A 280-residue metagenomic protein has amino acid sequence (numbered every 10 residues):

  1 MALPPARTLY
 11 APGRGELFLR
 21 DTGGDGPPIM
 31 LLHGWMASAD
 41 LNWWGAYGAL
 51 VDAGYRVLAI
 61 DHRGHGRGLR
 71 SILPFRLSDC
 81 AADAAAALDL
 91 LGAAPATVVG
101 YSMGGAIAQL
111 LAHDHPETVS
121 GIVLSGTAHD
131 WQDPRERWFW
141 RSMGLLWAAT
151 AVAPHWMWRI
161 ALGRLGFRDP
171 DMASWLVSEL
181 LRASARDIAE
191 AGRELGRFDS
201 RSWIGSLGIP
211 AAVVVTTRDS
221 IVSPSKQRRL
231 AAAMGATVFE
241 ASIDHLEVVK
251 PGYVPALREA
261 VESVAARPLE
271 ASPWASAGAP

Functional and structural regions predicted by a protein language model:
G15-R67: Conserved HGGG/HGGXW glycine-rich cap/lid loop of the alpha/beta-hydrolase fold
W44, D52, L58-T97: Active-site loop/oxyanion-hole signature of alpha/beta-hydrolase fold enzymes
V98-G100, S125: Short beta-strand immediately N-terminal to the catalytic nucleophile in serine-hydrolase-like folds
G100, G104, A108: Gly/Ala-rich beta-loop-alpha elbow adjacent to hydrolase catalytic centers
Q109, H113, G121-T150: Flexible "cap/lid" loop of the alpha/beta hydrolase fold
D133-P134, A151-G205: Conserved alpha/beta-hydrolase catalytic His-Asp/Glu region
A211-D244, K250-G252: Conserved loop-alpha-helix segment in the C-terminal half of the alpha/beta-hydrolase fold that carries the catalytic
V249-S263: Post-His helix in hydrolase/transferase enzymes
